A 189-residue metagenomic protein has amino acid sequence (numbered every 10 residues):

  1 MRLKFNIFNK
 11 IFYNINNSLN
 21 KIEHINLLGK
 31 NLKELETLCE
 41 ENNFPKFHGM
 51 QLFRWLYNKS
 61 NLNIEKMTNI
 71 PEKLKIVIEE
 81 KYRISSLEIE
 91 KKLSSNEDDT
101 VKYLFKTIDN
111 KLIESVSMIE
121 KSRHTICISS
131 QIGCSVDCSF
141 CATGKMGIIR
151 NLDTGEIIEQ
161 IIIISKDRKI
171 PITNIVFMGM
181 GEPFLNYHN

Functional and structural regions predicted by a protein language model:
R2-H124: Flexible, acidic/Gly-rich N-terminal and inter-domain linker regions that tether and position cofactor-handling modules
I113-N189: Conserved Radical SAM active-site core
